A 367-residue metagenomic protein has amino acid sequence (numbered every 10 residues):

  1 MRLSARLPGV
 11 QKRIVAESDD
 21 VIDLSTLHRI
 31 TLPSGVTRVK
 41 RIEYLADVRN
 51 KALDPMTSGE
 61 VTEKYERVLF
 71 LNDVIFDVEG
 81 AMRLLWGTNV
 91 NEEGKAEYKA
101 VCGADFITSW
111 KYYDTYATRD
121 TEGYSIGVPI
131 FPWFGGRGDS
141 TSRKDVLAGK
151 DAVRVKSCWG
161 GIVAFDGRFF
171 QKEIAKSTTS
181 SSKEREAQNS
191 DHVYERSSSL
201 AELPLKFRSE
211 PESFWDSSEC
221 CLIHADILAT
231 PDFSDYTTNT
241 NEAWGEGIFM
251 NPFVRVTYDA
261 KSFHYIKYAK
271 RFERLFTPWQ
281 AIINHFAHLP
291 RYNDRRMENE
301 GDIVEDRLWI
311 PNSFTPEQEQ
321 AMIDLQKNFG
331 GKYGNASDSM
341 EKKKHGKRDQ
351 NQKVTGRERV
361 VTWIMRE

Functional and structural regions predicted by a protein language model:
R2-E66, L71: Active-site-proximal specificity loops/subdomain of glycosyltransferases
L7, P55-K64, G87-A96, A229-A243: Alpha-helix termini
D19-L27, T108-K111, V256-Y258: A short acidic, often aromatic-flanked loop/helix-cap motif at beta-alpha or helix-coil junctions that lines enzyme
G35-D47, G149-A152, K156-W159, P211-S218 (+1 more regions): Intrinsic disorder
K40, D73-P204, E273-A321, L325 (+1 more regions): Conserved catalytic core of nucleotide-sugar-dependent glycosyltransferases
I42-R49, Y65, V78-A81, G167 (+1 more regions): Generic preference for well-ordered alpha-helical elements
H192-Y194, S199, L205-C221, A225-E367: Terminal low-complexity segments of carbohydrate-biosynthetic enzymes
